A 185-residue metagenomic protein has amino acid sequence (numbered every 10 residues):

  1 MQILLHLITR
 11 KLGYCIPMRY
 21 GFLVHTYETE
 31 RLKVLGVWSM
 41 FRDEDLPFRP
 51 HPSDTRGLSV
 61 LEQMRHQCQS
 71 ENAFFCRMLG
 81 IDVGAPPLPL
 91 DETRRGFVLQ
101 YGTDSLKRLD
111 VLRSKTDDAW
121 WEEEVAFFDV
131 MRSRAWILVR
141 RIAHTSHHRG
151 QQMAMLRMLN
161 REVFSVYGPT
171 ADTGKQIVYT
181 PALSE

Functional and structural regions predicted by a protein language model:
M1-P17: N-terminal amphipathic/basic-hydrophobic helices that include classical n-h-c signal peptides and signal-anchor
G13, V24, E28-L35, L46-P89 (+1 more regions): Short, contiguous alpha-helical
R19-V24, R94-V98, V139-I142: Active-site rim elements
Y27, R31, W38, Y101 (+1 more regions): Hydrophobic alpha-helical core bundles mediating ligand binding, dimerization, or RNAP-core interactions
R42, R113-T116, L156: A structural signal for long alpha-helical coiled-coils and helix-turn connectors that form the cytosolic signaling
R77, I81-K115: Helix-adjacent hinge/juxtasegments
R113-F128: Acidic catalytic patch
